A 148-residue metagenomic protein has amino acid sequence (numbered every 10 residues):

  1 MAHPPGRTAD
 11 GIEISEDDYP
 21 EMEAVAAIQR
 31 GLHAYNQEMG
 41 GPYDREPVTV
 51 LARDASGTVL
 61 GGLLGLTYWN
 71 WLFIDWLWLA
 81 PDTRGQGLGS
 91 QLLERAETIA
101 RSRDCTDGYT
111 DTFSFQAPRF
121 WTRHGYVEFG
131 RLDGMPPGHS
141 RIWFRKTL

Functional and structural regions predicted by a protein language model:
M1-P20: Conserved N-terminal entry element of GNAT/NAT acetyltransferase domains
I28, W121, Y126: Conserved active-site tyrosine of GNAT-family acetyltransferases
Y43, D54, L63-L72, L77: A conserved beta-strand-loop-helix scaffold within acyl/acetyltransferase catalytic domains
L60-G61, G130: A structural microfeature
T67-D75, R84, P136-R141: A conserved beta-turn-beta hairpin within the catalytic core of GNAT-like acetyltransferases that forms part
G85-T98, R123: Conserved acetyl-CoA-binding loop-helix of GNAT-fold acetyltransferases
A100-S114: Conserved GNAT acetyl-CoA-binding A-motif
Y109-D111, V127-W143: Conserved catalytic-core motifs of GNAT/GCN5-like acyltransferases
